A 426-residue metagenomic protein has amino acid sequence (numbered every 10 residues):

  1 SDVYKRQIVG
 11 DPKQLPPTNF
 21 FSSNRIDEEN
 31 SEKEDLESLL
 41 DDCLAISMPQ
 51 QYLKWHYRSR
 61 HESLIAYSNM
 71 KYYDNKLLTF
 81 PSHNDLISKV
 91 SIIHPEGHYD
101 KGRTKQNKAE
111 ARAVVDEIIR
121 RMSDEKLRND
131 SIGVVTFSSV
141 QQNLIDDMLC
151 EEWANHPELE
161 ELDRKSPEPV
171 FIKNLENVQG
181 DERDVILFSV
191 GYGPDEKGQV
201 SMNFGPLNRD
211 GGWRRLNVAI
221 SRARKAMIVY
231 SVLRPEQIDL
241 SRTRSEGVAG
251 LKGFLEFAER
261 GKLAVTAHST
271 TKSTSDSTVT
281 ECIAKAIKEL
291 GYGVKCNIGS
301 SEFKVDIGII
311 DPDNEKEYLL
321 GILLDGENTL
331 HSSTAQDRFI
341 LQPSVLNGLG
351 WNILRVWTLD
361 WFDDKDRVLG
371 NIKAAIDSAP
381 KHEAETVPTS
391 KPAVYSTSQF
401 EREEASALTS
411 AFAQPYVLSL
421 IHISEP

Functional and structural regions predicted by a protein language model:
S1-C282, C296-G299: Conserved helicase motor core of SF1/SF2 NTP-dependent helicases
V3-Y4, I421-E425: Short, small-residue-biased leader/transition segments that mark boundaries at the very start of proteins
E182, D195-V200, L330-R338, D364: Active-site-adjacent loop/helix micro-motif of nuclease/hydrolase catalytic cores
W213-M227, F339-L354: Metal-dependent nuclease catalytic cores in nucleic-acid-processing enzymes, especially RNase H-like/related
A286-Y318: Active-site metal-binding core of divalent-cation-utilizing nuclease and nuclease-like domains
L290, K295-N297, Q342, G348 (+2 more regions): Catalytic cores of nucleotide-enabled group-transfer and carboxylate-activating enzymes in metabolic and assembly-line
G308-S344, W361: Short beta-strand-loop-alpha-helix junction that forms the active-site gateway of nucleic-acid-processing nucleases
N347-F412: Basic, glycine-rich
